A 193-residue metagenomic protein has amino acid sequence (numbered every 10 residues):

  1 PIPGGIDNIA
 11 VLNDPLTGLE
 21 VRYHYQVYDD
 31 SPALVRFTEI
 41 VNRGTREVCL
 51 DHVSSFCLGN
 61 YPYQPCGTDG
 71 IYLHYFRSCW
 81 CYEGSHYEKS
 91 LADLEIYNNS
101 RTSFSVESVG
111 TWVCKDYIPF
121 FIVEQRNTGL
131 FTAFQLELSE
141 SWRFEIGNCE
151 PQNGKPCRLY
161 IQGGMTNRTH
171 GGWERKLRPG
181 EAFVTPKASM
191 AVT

Functional and structural regions predicted by a protein language model:
P1-G154, I161, G171-W173: Polysaccharide-binding surfaces and accessory modules of carbohydrate-active proteins
R43, V192-T193: Short coil/turn motifs at secondary-structure junctions
N167-R168: A beta-strand/beta-hairpin structural motif
R175-V192: Short Pro-Gly-centered flexible turn/kink motifs
